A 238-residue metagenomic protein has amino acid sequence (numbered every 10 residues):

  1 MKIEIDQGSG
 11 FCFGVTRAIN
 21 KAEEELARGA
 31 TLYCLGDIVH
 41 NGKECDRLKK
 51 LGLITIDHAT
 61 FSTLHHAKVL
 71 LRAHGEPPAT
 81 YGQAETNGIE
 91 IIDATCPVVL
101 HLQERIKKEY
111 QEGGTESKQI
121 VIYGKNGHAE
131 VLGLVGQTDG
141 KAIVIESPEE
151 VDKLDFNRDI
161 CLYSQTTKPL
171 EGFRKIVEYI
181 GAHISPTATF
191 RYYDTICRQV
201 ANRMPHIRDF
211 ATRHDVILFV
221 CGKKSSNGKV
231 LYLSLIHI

Functional and structural regions predicted by a protein language model:
K2-T138, A142-K153, P169, I176-V177 (+3 more regions): Active-site loop-to-helix "anion-binding N-cap" substructures in soluble metabolic enzymes
L32, K141, R158, T187-A188 (+1 more regions): Secondary-structure boundary/capping positions in well-ordered alpha/beta enzyme cores
R158-L170, C221: Active-site donor-nucleotide binding/catalytic segment of nucleotide-sugar enzymes
H183-V216, G222-S226, L231-S234: Active-site rim loops that border cofactor/substrate pockets in soluble metabolic enzymes
I236-I238: Conserved small/polar residues in nucleotide/adenosyl-binding loops
